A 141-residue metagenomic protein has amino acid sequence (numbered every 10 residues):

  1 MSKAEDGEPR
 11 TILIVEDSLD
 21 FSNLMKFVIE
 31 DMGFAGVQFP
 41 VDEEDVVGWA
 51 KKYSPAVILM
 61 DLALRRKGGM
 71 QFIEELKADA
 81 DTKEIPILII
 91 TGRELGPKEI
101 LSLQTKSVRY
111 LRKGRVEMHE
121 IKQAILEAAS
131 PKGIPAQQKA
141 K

Functional and structural regions predicted by a protein language model:
M1-L13, G114-K141: Non-catalytic signal-transmission and effector/linker regions of two-component phosphorelay proteins
E16: Conserved acidic carboxylate
L19-Q38, E43: Two-component/phosphorelay signaling modules centered on CheY-like receiver
K26, M70-Q71, R93-E127: Alpha4 helix (beta4-alpha4-beta5 surface) of REC/receiver domains from two-component response regulators
F39-V57: Acidic, metal-coordinating helix/loop segments flanking the phosphotransfer/catalytic sites of two-component signaling
D42, G68-E74: Acidic catalytic/metal-coordinating carboxylates
D61: Active-site residues of response regulator receiver
L64-R65, K83, L95: The feature encodes the CheY-like receiver
